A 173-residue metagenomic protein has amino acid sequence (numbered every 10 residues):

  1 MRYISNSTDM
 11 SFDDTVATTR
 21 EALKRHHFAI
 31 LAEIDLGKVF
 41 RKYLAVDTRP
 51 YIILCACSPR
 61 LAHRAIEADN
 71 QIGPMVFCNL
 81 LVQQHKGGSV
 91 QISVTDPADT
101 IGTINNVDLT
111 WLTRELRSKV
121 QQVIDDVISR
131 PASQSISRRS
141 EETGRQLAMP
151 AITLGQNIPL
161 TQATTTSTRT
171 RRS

Functional and structural regions predicted by a protein language model:
M1-H26, D125, S133, R169-S173: Terminal, regulation- and interaction-focused segments at domain boundaries
A29-L31, D35-V82: Compact, glycine-rich, soluble single-domain proteins
N79-L109: Beta-strand/loop substructures that line and gate deep hydrophobic ligand-binding cavities in soluble
G102-R139: Well-ordered alpha/beta subsegment
R138-R139, R145, R169-R172: Basic polycationic patches enriched in arginine
A151-T153: N-terminal polybasic/positive-inside topogenic patches
N157-S173: Long, low-complexity, intrinsically disordered segments
